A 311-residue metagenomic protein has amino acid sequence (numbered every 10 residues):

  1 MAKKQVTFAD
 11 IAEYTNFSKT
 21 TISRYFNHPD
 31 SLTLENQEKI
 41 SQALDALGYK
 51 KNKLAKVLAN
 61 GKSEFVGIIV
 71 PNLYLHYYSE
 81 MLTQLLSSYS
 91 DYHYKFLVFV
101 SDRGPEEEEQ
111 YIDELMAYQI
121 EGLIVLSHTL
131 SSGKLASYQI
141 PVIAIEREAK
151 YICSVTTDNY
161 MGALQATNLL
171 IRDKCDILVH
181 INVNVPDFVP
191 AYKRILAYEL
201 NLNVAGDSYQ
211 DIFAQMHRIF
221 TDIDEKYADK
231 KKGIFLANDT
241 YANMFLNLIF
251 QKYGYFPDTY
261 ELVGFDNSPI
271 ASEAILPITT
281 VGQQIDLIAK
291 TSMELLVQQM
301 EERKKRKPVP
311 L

Functional and structural regions predicted by a protein language model:
M1-K62: N-terminal helix-turn-helix DNA-binding module of bacterial transcription factors
K3-V6, D45-Y77, M81-T83, Y92 (+1 more regions): N-terminal helix-turn-helix/winged-helix DNA-binding helices and compositionally similar short basic alpha-helical
S87-S132: Central regulatory/effector-binding core of bacterial HTH transcription factors
I112, Q119-L126, V179-N182, D229-Y241 (+1 more regions): Periplasmic-binding protein-like
L126-Q165, T240, D266-I278: Flexible loop/hinge segments that line or gate small-molecule binding clefts
K150, V155-H180, Q215-D224, A242 (+1 more regions): Hydrophobic alpha-helical segments within soluble ligand-binding/sensing domains
A166-D207, K305-L311: An alpha-beta-alpha
K226-F235, T240-L311: Flexible loop/turn connectors
